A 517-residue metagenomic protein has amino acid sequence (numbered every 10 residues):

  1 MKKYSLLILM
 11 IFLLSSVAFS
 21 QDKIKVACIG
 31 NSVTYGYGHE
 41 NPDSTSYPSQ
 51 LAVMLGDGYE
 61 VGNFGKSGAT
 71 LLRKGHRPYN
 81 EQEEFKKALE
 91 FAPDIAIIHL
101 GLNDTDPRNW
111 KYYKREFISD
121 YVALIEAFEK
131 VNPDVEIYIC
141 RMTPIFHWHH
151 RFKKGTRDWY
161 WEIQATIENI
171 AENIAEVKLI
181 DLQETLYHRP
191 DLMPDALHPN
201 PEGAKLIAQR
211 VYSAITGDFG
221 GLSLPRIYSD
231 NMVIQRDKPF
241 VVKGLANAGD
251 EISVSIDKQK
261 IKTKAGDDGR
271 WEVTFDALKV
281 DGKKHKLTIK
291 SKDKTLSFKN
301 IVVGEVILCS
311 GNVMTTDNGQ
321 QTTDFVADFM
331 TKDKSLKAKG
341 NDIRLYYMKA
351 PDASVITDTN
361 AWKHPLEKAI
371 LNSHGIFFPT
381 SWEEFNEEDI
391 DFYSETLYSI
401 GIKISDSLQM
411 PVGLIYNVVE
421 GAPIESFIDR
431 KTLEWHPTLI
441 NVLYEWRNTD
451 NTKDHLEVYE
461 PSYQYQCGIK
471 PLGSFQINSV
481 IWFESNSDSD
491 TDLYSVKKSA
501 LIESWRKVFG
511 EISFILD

Functional and structural regions predicted by a protein language model:
M1-Q21: Bacterial Sec-dependent N-terminal signal peptides
Q21, V53, Y79-F219, S462-D517: Alpha-helical cap/lid subdomain in secreted, periplasmic, or secretory-pathway luminal O-acyl-processing enzymes
D22-C28, V33-V122, D158-W161, V273 (+7 more regions): Conserved SGNH/GDSL esterase-like catalytic core that processes O-acyl groups on lipids and polysaccharides
D22-P42, I145, N312-I390: Short glycine-rich His-centered loop
E60-G62, E136, E176-K178, S223 (+1 more regions): Conserved beta-strand segments of alpha/beta enzyme cores
P225-V233: Short, solvent-exposed loop/edge segments of extracellular or virion-exposed proteins
D230, K238-V242: Structural beta-strand segments of beta-rich domains
K243-F325, S407: Extended acidic/polar, glycine-enriched regions that form or flank non-catalytic beta-rich accessory modules
